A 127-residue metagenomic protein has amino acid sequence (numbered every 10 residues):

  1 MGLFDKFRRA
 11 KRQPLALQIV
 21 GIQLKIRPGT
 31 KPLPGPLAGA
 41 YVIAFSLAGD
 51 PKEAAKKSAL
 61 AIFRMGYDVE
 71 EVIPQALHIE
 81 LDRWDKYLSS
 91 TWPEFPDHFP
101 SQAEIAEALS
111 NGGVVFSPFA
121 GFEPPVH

Functional and structural regions predicted by a protein language model:
G2-Y41, K52-M65, E70-V72, A76-H127: Long, contiguous binding/interaction regions
I43-S46: Short, well-ordered beta-strand elements within core beta-sheets of diverse protein domains
